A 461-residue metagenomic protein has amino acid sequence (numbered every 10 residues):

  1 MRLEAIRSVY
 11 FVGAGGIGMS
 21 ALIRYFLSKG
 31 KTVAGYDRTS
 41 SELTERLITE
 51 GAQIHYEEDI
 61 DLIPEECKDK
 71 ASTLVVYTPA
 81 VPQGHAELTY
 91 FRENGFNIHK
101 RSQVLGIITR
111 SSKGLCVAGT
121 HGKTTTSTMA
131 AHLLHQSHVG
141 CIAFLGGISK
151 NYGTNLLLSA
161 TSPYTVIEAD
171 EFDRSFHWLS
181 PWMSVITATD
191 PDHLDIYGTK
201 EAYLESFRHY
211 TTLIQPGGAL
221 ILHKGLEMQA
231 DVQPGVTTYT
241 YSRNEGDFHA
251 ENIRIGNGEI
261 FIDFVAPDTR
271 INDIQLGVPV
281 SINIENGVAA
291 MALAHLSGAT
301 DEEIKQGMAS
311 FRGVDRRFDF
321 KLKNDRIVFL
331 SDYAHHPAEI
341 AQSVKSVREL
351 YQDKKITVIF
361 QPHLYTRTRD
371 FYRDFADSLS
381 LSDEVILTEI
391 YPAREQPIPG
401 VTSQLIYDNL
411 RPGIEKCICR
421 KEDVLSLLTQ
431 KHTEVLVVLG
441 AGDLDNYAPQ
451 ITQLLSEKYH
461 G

Functional and structural regions predicted by a protein language model:
M1-K100, V104, A219, H249 (+1 more regions): N-terminal leader/targeting and accessory segments in enzymes
R2-S8, G18, Y25, K29 (+2 more regions): Nucleotide phosphate-binding/pyrophosphate-handling subdomain across enzymes that bind or process nucleotide phosphates
F11, Y77, V117-G119, V438: Hydrophobic Val/Ile/Leu positions in short beta-strands of Rossmann-like dinucleotide-binding domains
Y25-K31, L62-K68, P79-K224, M228-T237 (+3 more regions): Phosphate-binding loop of NTP-binding sites
K31-R38, L220-K224, T357-F360, S382-P392: Short internal beta-strands
Y36-D37, H55-I60, H99-Q103, F144-G146 (+4 more regions): Beta-strand->loop->alpha-helix junctions that form or flank phosphate-binding loops in nucleotide-handling enzymes
E50, A376-E434: C-terminal helical cap/extension that packs against the catalytic core of soluble nucleotide-cofactor enzymes
K68-L74, S162-P163, H432-E434: Short acidic/histidine-rich motifs immediately flanking catalytic phosphotransfer sites in two-component signaling
